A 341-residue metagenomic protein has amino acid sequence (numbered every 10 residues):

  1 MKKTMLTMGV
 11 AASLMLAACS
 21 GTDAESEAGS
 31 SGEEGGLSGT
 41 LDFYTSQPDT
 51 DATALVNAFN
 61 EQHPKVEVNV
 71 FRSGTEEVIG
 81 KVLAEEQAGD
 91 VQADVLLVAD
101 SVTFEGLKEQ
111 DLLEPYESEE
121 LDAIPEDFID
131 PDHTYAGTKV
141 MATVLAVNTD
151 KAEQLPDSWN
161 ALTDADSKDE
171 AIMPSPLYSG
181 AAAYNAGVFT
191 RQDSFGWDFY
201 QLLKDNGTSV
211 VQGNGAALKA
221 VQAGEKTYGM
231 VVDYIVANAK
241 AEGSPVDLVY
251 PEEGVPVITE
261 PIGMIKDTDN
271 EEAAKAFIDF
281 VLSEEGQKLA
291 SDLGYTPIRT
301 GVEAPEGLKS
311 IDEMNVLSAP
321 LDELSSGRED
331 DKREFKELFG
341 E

Functional and structural regions predicted by a protein language model:
M15-A18: C-terminal motif of bacterial Sec signal peptides marking the signal peptidase cleavage site
S20-G21, G35-T103: Early extracytoplasmic/lumenal segment of secretory-pathway proteins
D42, S46-T53, T75-E76, V91-E225: Extracytoplasmic ligand-binding site segments that recognize negatively charged/polar headgroups
V102-G106, T227-P245, G294: A ligand-binding cleft/hinge motif common to bilobed small-molecule-binding domains
M141-A142, Q201-K204, V211, E242-K266 (+1 more regions): Periplasmic-binding protein-like
V144-K151, G187, T259-N270, L289-A290: A bilobed periplasmic-binding-protein/Venus flytrap-type ligand-binding module shared by bacterial periplasmic
D198, I298-E341: An extracytoplasmic/periplasmic, membrane-proximal ligand-sensing/linker region
P256, I265-A319: Mature extracytoplasmic/periplasmic domains
